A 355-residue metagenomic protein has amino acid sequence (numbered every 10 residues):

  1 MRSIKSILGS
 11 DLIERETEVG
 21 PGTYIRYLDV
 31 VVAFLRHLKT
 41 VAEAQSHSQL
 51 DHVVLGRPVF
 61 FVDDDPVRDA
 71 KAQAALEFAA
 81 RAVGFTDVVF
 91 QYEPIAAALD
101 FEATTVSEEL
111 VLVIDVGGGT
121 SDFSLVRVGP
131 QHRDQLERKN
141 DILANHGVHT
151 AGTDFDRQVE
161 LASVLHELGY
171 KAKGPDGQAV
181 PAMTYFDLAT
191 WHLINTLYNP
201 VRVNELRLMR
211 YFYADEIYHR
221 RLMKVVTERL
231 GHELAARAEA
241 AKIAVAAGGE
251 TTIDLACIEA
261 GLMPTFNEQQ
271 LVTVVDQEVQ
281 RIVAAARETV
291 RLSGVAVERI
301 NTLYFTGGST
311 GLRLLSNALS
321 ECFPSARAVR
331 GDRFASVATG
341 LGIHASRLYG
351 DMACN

Functional and structural regions predicted by a protein language model:
M1-V113, H132-Q135, R210, A214-P264: Nucleotide/phosphate-binding catalytic cleft detector across ATP-hydrolyzing and phosphate-transferring enzymes
R26-L35, Q91, A151-V159, L271 (+2 more regions): Phosphate/oxyanion-binding active-site loops and adjacent basic polyanion-contact surfaces
K39-V53, V283-N301: Phosphate/pyrophosphate-binding loops at sites that engage ATP/ADP/AMP, CoA/4′-phosphopantetheine, polyphosphate
P58, V113-D122, A151-G152, A238 (+1 more regions): A short acidic Gly-Thr/Ser loop motif
A75-E102, D115-L125, Q131-L161, L165-H166 (+1 more regions): Small-residue (GG/TT-enriched) beta-loop-alpha framework at ligand/catalytic clefts
V83-Q91, E298, N317-I343: Conserved phosphate-binding/catalytic loops in two-lobed NTP-binding clefts
V128-C257: Phosphate-binding glycine-rich/basic clefts of nucleotide- and phosphate-handling proteins, predominantly
M352-A353: Membrane-embedded alpha-helical bundles of multi-pass transporters/translocases, especially carrier/permease families
